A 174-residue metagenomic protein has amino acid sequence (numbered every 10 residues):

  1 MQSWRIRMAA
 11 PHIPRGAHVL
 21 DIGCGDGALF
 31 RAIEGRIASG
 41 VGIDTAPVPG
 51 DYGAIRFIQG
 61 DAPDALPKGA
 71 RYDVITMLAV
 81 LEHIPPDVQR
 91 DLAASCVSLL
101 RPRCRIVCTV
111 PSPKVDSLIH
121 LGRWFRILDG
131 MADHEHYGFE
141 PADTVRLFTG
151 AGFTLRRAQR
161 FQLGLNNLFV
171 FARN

Functional and structural regions predicted by a protein language model:
M1-A70, V74-T76, R90-A93, Y137-G138 (+2 more regions): Conserved N-terminal segment of class I S-adenosyl-L-methionine
H18, R103-R105: Short glycine-centered segments of the SAM/dcSAM-binding site in methyltransferase folds
A79-H83: Short catalytic micro-motifs in class I SAM-dependent methyltransferases
R90-P102: A short glycine-rich, Lys/Arg-flanked "PGG" loop and its adjoining helix->strand segment in the class I
V107-L128: Conserved class I S-adenosyl-L-methionine
D129-H136: A short acidic, glycine-rich active-site loop that binds or catalyzes chemistry on phosphate/adenosine moieties
F139-A158, R173: A SAM-dependent methyltransferase catalytic signature shared across enzymes that methylate proteins
